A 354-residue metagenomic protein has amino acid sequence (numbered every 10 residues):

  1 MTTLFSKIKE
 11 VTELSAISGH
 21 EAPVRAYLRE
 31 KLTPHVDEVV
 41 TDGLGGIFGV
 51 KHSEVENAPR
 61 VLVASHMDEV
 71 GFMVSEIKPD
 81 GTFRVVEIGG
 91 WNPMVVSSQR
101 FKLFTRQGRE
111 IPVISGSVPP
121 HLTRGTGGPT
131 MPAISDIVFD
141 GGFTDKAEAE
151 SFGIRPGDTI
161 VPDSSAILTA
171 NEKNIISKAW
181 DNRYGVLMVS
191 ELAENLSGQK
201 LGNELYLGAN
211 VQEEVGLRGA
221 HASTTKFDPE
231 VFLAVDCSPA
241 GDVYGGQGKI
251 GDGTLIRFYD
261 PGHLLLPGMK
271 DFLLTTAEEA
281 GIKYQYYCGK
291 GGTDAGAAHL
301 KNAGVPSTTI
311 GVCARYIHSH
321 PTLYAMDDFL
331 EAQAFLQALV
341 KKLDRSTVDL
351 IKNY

Functional and structural regions predicted by a protein language model:
M1-Y354: N-terminal hydrophobic/helix-forming segments and targeting peptides
